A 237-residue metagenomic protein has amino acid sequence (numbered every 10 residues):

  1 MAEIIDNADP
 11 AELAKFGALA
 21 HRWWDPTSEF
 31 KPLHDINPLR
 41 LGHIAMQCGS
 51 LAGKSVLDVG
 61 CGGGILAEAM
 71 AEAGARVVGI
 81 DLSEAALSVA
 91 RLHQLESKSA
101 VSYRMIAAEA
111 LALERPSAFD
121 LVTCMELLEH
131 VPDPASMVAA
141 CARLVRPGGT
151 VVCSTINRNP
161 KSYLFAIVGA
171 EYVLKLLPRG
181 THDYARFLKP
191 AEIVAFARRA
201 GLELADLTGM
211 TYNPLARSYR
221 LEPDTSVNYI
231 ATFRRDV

Functional and structural regions predicted by a protein language model:
M1-W24: N-terminal, positively charged/glycine-rich alpha-helical extensions of SAM-dependent methyltransferases
H34-A52: Conserved alpha-helix/loop element of class I SAM-dependent methyltransferases that forms part of the SAM/SAH-binding
A52-G60: Conserved class I S-adenosyl-L-methionine
I65-A110: Class I SAM-dependent methyltransferase SAM/SAH-binding core
A112-L121: A short acidic, Gly/Pro-enriched loop at the edge of an enzyme's catalytic core that lines a small-molecule cofactor
A135-P147: A short glycine-rich, Lys/Arg-flanked "PGG" loop and its adjoining helix->strand segment in the class I
V152-L174: Conserved class I S-adenosyl-L-methionine
K175-E192: Acceptor-substrate binding/catalytic loop of class I
